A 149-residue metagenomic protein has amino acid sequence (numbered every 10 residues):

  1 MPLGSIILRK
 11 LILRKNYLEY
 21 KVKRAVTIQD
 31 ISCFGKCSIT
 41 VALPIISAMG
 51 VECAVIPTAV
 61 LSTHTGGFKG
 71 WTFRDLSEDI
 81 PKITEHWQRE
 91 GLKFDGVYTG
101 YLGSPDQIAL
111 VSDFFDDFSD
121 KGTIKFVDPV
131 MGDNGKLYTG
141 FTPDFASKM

Functional and structural regions predicted by a protein language model:
I6, L11-D95: Small-residue (G/A/S/T)-rich helix-start motifs and N-terminal tracts that mark the onset
T99-M149: Conserved beta-alpha-beta core of the PfkB/ribokinase-like small-molecule kinase fold
